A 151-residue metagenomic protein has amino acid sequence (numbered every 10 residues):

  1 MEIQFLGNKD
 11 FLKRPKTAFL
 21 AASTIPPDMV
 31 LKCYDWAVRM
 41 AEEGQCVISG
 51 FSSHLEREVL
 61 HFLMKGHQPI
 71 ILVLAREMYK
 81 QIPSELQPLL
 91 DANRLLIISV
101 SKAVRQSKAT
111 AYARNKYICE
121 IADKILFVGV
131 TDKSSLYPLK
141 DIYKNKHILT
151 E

Functional and structural regions predicted by a protein language model:
M1-E151: Glycine-biased, small-residue-rich flexible motifs in mid-sequence functional cores and linkers
